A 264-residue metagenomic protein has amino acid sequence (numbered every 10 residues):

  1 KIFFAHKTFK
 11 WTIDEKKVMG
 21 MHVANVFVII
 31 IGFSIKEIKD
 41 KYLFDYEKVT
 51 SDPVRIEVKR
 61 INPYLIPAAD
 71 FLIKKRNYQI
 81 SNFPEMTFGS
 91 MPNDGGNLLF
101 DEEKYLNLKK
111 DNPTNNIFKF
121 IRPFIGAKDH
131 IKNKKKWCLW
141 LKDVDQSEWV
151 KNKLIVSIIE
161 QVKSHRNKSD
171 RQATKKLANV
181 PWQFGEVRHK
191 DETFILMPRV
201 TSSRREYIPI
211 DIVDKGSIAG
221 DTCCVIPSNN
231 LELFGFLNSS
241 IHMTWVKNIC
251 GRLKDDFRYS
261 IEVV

Functional and structural regions predicted by a protein language model:
K1-N115, K132-N133, Q146-N152, V213-C223 (+3 more regions): Signature of N6-adenine DNA methyltransferases within the class I
F9, I35-E37, L65, D129 (+6 more regions): Short, flexible loop/turn elements at secondary-structure junctions
F9-V18, L154, I158-C223: Flexible, glycine/threonine-enriched loop-and-boundary segments that flank and lead into catalytic domains of large
F27-V28, F118-R122, K136, D191-F194 (+1 more regions): Short, surface-exposed beta-edge/turn micro-motifs
I30-G32, F124, C138-W140, I158 (+3 more regions): Structured core elements
F44, K119-I121, K135-W140, S169-V180 (+1 more regions): Short coil/turn segments at secondary-structure boundaries
K119-H130, V263: Core structural elements
F124, S164-H165, K190-Y207, S228-C250: Short Ser/Thr-interspersed hydrophobic loop/turn segments at strand-loop and sheet-helix junctions that line or gate
